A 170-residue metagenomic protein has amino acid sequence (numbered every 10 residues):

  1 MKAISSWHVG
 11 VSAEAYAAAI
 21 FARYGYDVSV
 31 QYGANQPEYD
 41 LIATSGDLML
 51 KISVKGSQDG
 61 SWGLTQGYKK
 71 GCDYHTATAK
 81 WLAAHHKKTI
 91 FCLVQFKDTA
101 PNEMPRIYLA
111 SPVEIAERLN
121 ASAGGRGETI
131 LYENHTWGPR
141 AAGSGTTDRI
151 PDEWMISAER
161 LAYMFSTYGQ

Functional and structural regions predicted by a protein language model:
M1-P37, I42-Q170: Mixed-charge (Asp/Glu-Lys/Arg
